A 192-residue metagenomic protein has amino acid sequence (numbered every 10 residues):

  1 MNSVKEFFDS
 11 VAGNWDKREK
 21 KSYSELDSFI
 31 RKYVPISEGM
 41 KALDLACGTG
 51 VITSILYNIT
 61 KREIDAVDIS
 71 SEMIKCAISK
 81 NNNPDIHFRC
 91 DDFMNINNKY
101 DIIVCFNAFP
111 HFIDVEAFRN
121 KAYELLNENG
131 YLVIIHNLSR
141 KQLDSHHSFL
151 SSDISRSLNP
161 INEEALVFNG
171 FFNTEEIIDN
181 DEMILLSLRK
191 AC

Functional and structural regions predicted by a protein language model:
K21-E38: Conserved alpha-helix/loop element of class I SAM-dependent methyltransferases that forms part of the SAM/SAH-binding
L43, T49-M94: Class I SAM-dependent methyltransferase SAM/SAH-binding core
V104: A conserved beta-strand element that flanks and buttresses the S-adenosyl-L-methionine
N107-A108: Short catalytic micro-motifs in class I SAM-dependent methyltransferases
E116-E128: A short glycine-rich, Lys/Arg-flanked "PGG" loop and its adjoining helix->strand segment in the class I
V133-L158: Conserved class I S-adenosyl-L-methionine
S155-F171: Short alpha-helix
F171-C192: Core SAM-dependent methyltransferase catalytic element
